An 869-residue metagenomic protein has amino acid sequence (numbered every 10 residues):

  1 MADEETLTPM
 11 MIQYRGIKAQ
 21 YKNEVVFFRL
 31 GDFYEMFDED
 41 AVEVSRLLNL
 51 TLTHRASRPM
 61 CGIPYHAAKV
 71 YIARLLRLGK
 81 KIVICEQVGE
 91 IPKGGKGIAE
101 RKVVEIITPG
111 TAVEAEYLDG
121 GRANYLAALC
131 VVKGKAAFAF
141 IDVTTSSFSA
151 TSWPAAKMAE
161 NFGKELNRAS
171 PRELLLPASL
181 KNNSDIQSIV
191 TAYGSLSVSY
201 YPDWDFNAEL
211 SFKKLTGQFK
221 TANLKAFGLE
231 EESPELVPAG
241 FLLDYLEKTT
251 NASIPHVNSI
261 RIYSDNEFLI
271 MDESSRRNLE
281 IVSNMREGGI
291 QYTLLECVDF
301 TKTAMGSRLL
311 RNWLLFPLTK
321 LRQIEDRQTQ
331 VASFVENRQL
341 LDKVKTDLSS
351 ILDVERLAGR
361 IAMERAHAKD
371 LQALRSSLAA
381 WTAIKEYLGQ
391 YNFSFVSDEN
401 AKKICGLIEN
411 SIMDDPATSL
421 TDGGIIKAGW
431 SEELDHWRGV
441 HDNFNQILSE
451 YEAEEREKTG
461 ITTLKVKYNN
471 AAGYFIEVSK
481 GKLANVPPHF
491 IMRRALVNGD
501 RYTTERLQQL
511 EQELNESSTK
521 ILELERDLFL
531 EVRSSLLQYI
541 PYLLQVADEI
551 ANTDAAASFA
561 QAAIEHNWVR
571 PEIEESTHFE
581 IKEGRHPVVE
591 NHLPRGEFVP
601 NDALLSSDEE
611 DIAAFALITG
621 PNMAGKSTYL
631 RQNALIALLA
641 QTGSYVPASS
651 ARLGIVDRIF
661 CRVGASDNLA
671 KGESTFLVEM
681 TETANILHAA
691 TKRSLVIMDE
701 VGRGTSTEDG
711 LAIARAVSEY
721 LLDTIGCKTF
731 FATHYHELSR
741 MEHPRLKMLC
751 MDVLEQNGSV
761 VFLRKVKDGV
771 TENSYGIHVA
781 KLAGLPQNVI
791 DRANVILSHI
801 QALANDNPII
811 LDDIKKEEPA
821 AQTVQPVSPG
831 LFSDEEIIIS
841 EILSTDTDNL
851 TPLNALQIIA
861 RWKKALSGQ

Functional and structural regions predicted by a protein language model:
M1-R308, L315-L318, R322-E336, T346 (+3 more regions): Basic, polar low-complexity surface loops/patches
D3-E5, I12-G16, R533, A551 (+2 more regions): Conserved phosphate-binding elements of NTP-dependent enzyme cores
L7-M11, F27, D38, G62-I72 (+31 more regions): Amphipathic alpha-helical transducer elements in NTP-driven molecular machines
F33-L48, T53, A137-A139, S147 (+10 more regions): A conserved P-loop NTPase coupling/switch region
D38-A41, E232, K302-T303, S307-W313 (+4 more regions): ATPase nucleotide-binding head domains, primarily ABC-like/P-loop NTPase cores
C85, P109-L118, S253, N392 (+5 more regions): Active-site phosphate-binding and catalytic loops of NTP-dependent enzymes
D203-T221, I270-E273, M285, S376-Q446 (+3 more regions): Amphipathic heptad-repeat alpha-helical coiled-coil/stalk segments that mediate oligomerization, filament/stalk
E835-Q869: C-terminal tails and terminal domains of large nucleic-acid-associated and other macromolecular-machine proteins
